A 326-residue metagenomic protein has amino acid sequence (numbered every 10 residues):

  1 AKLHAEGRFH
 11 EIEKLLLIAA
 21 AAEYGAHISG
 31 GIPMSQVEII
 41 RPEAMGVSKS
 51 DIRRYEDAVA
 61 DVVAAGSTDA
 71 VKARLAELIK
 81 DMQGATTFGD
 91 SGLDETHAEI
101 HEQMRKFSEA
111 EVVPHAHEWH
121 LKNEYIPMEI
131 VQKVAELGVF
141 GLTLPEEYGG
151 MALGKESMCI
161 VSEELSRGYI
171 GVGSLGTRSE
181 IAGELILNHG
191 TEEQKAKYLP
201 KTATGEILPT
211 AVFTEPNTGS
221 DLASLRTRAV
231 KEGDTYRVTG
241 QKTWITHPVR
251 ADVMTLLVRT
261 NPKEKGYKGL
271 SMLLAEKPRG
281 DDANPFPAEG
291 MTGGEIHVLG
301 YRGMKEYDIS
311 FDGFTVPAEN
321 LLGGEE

Functional and structural regions predicted by a protein language model:
A1-K122, P127-Y148, A152-K155, C159 (+7 more regions): Flavin-dependent oxidoreductase catalytic core characteristic of acyl-CoA dehydrogenase/oxidase-like enzymes
S108, G138, P145, V161 (+7 more regions): Buried hydrophobic positions in well-ordered alpha/beta secondary-structure cores of metabolic enzymes
K133, D221-T239: Cytochrome P450 C-terminal beta-domain/meander region
S174-E193, G219-L222, T235: N-terminal glycine-rich flavin-associated loop
G205-F213: A short, Trp-centered hydrophobic/proline-enriched beta-strand micro-motif
N217-S220, W244-H247, P262-E264, V298-K305 (+1 more regions): Short Gly/Pro-enriched turn/cap motifs at secondary-structure boundaries
T235, T239-E289: A short core secondary-structure module
D281-G313: Flexible, small-/acidic-enriched active-site or ligand-binding loops
